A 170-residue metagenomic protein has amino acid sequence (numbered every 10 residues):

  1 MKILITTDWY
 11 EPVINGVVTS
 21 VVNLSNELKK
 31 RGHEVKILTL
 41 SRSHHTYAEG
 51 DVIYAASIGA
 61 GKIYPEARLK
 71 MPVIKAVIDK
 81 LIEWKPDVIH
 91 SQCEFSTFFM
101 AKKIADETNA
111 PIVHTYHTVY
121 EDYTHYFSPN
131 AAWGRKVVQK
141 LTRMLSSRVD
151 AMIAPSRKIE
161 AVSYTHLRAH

Functional and structural regions predicted by a protein language model:
M1-A56: N-terminal subdomain of nucleotide-sugar transferases
S43, S96, K158-E160: Alpha-helix capping/helix-boundary segments
G50-D79: A short, charged, and often flexible helix/loop element on the N-terminal side of the glycosyltransferase catalytic
L81, K85-D87: Proline-aspartate-enriched helix->loop->beta-strand connector
I89-D122: An aromatic- and histidine-rich active-site surface loop
P111-V113, D122-M144: Nucleotide-sugar donor phosphate/pyrophosphate-binding loop at the beta->alpha transition of glycosyltransferases
V149-S156: A short beta-strand/loop micro-motif in the catalytic core of glycosyltransferases that engages the nucleotide-sugar
T165-H170: Conserved small/polar residues in nucleotide/adenosyl-binding loops
